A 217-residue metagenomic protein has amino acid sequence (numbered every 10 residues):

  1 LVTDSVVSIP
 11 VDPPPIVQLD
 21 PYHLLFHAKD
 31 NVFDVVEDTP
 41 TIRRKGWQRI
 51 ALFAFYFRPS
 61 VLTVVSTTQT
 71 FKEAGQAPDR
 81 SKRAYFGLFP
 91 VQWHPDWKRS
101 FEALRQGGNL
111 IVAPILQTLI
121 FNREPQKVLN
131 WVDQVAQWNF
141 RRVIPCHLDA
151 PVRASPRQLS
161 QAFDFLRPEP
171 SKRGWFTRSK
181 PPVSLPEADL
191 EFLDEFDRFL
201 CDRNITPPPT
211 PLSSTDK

Functional and structural regions predicted by a protein language model:
L1-R123: Active-site-proximal loop/helix segment associated with metal-binding centers of metalloenzymes
E124-K217: C-terminal regulatory/interaction regions
